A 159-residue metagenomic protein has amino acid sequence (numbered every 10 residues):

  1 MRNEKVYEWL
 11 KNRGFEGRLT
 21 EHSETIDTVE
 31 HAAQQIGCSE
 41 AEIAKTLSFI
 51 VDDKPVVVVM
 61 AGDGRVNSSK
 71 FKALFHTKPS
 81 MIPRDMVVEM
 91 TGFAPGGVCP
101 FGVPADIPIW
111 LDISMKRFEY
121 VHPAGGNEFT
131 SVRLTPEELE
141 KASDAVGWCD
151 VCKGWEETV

Functional and structural regions predicted by a protein language model:
M1-V159: Extended, low-hydrophobicity, polar/charged segments
